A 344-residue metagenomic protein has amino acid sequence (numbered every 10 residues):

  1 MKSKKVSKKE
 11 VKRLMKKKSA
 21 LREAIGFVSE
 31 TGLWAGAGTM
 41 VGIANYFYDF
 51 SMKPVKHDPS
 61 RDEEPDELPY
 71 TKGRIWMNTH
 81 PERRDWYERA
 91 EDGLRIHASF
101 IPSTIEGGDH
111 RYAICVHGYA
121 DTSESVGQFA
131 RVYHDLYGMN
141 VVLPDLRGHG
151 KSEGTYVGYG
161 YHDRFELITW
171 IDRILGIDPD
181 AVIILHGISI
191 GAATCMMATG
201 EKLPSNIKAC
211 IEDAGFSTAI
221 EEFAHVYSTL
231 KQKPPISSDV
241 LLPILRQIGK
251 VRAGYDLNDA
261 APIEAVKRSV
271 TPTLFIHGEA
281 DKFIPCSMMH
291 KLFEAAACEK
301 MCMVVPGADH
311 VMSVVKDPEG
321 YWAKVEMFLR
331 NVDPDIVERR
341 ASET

Functional and structural regions predicted by a protein language model:
K2-R89: An N-terminal hydrophobic leader/cap segment in hydrolases
Y119-Y133: The serine-hydrolase catalytic nucleophile loop
F129, P262, T271, P285-E294: Short alpha-helix in the alpha/beta-hydrolase fold that links the catalytic acid
A130-E153: Conserved alpha/beta-hydrolase
V157-D178: Alpha/beta-hydrolase active-site loop
M197-Y255, E264: Hydrolase active-site cap/lid region
R268-V270, F275-H277, D281: Short beta-strand/loop motif that positions the catalytic acidic residue of the alpha/beta-hydrolase fold
K316-T344: Catalytic active-site module of serine/aspartate enzymes centered on a nucleophile-bearing elbow/loop
